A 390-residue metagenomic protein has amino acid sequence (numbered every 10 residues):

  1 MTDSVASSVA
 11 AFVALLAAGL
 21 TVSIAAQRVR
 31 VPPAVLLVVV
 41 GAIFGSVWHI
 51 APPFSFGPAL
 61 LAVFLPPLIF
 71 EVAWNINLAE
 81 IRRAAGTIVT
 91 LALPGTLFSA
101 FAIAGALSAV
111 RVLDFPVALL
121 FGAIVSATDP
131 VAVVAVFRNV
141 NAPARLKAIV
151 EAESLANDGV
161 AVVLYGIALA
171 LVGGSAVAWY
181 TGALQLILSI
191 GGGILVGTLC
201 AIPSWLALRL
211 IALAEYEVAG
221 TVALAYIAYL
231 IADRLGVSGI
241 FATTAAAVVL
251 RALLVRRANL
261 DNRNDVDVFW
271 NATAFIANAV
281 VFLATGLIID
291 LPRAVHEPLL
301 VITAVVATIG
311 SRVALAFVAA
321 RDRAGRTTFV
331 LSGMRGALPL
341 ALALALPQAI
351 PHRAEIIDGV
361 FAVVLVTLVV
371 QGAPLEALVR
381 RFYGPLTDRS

Functional and structural regions predicted by a protein language model:
M1-S390: Transmembrane helical cores of multi-pass secondary ion antiporters/exchangers
